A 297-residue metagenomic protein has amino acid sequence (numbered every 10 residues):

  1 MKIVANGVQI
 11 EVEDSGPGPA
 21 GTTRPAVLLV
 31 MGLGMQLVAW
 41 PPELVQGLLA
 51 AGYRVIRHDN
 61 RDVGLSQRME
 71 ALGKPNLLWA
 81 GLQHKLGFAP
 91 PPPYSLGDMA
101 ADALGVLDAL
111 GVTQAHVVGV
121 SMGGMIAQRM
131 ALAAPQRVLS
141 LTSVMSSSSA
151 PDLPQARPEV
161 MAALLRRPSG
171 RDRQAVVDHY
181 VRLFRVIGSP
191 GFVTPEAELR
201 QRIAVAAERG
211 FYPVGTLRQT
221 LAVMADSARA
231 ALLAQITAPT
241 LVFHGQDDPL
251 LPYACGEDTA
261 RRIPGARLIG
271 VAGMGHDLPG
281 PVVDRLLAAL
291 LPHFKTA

Functional and structural regions predicted by a protein language model:
M1-Q9: N-terminal cap/lid segment of alpha/beta-hydrolase-fold proteins
V8-L86: Conserved HGGG/HGGXW glycine-rich cap/lid loop of the alpha/beta-hydrolase fold
P93, G97-A115: Conserved acidic catalytic loop of the alpha/beta-hydrolase fold
T113-L153: Conserved hydrolase catalytic core segment
A156-A231, A238, D258: Alpha/beta-hydrolase
I236, V242-H244: Short beta-strand/loop motif that positions the catalytic acidic residue of the alpha/beta-hydrolase fold
D247-L251: Acidic catalytic loop of the alpha/beta-hydrolase fold
A266-A297: Catalytic active-site module of serine/aspartate enzymes centered on a nucleophile-bearing elbow/loop
